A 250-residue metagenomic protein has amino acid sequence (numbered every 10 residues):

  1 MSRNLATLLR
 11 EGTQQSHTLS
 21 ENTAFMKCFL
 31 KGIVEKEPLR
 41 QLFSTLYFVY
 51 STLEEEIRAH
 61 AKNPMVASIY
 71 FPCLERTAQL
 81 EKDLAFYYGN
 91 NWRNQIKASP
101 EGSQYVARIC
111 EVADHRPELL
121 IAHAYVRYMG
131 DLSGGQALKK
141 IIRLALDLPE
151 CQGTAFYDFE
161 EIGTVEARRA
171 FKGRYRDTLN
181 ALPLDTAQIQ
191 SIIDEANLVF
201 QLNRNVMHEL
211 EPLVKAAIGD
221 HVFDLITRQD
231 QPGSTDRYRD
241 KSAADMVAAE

Functional and structural regions predicted by a protein language model:
M1-E250: Metal- and O2-centered redox machinery and metal/ROS homeostasis
